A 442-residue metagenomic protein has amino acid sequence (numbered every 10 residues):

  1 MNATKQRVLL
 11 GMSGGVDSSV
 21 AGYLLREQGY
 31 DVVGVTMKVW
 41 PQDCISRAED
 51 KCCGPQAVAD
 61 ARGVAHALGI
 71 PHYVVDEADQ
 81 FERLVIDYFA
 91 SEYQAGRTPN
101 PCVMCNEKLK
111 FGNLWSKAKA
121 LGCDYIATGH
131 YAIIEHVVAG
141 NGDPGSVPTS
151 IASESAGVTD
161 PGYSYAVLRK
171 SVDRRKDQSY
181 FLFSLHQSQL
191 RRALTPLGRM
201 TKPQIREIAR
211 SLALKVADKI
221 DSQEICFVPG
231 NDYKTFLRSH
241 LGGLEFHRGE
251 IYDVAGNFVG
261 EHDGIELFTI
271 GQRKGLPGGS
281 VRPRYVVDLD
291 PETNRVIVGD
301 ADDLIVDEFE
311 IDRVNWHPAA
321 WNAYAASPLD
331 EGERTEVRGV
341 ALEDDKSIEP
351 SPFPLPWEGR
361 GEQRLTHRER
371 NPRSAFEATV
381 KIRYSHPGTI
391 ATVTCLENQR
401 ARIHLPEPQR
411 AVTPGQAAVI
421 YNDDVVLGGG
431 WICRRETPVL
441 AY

Functional and structural regions predicted by a protein language model:
M1-F183, L194, Q204, V286: ATP-dependent adenylation/nucleotidyltransferase module used to activate substrates
A127-I134, V138, P148-E154, Y163-D330 (+3 more regions): AMP-forming adenylation/ATP pyrophosphatase catalytic core
